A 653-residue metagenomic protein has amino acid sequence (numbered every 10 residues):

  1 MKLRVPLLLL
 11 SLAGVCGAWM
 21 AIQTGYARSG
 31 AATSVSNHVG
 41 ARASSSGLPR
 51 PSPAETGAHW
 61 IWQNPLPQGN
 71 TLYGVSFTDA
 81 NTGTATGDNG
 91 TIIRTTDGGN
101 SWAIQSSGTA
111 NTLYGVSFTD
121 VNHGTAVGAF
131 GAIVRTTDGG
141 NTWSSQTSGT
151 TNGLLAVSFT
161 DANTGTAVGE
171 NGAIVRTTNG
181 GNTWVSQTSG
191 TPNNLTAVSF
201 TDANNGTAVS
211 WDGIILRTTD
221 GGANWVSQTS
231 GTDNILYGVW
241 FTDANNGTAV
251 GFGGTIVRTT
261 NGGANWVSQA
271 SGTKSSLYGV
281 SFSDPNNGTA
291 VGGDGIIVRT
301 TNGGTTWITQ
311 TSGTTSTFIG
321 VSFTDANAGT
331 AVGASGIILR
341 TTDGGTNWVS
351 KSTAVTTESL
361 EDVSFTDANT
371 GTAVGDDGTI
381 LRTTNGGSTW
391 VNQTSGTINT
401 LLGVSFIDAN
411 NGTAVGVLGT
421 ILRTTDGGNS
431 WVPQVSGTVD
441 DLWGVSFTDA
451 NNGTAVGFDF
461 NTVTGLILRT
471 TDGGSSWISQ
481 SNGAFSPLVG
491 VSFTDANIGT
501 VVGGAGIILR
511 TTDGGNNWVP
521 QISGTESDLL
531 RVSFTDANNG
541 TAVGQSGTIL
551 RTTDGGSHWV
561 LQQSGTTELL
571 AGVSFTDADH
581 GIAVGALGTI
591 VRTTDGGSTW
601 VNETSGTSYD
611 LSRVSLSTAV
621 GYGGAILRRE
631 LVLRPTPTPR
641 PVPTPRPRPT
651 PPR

Functional and structural regions predicted by a protein language model:
M1-V5: Positively charged n-region of N-terminal signal peptides that target proteins for export
L9-A18: Bacterial N-terminal signal peptides
W19-P637: Residue-level hotspots at or immediately adjacent to binding/recognition sites across diverse folds
P643-P652: Short, low-complexity, Pro/Ser/Thr/Gly-rich segments in the mature regions of secreted, periplasmic
